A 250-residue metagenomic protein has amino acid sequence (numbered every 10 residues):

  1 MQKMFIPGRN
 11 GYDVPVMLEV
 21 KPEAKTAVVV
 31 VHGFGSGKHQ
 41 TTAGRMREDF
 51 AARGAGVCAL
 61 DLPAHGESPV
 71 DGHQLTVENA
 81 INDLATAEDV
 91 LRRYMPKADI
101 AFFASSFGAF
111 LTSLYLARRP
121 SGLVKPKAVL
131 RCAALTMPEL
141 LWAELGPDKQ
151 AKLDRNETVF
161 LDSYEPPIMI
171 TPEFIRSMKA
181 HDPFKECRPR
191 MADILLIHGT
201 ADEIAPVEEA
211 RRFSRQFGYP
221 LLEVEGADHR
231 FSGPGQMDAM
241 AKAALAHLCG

Functional and structural regions predicted by a protein language model:
M1-K21: N-terminal cap/lid segment of alpha/beta-hydrolase-fold proteins
K25-G33: Short beta-strand element of the alpha/beta-hydrolase
G35-R47, E208: The serine-hydrolase catalytic nucleophile loop
R47-P69: Conserved alpha/beta-hydrolase
H65-M95: Catalytic nucleophile-loop/oxyanion-hole region of alpha/beta-hydrolase and closely related hydrolase-like folds
F102-A104, R131: Short beta-strand immediately N-terminal to the catalytic nucleophile in serine-hydrolase-like folds
A104-T112: Gly/Ala-rich beta-loop-alpha elbow adjacent to hydrolase catalytic centers
F110, G122-R212, Q216-E223, D228-G250: The alpha/beta-hydrolase serine catalytic core
